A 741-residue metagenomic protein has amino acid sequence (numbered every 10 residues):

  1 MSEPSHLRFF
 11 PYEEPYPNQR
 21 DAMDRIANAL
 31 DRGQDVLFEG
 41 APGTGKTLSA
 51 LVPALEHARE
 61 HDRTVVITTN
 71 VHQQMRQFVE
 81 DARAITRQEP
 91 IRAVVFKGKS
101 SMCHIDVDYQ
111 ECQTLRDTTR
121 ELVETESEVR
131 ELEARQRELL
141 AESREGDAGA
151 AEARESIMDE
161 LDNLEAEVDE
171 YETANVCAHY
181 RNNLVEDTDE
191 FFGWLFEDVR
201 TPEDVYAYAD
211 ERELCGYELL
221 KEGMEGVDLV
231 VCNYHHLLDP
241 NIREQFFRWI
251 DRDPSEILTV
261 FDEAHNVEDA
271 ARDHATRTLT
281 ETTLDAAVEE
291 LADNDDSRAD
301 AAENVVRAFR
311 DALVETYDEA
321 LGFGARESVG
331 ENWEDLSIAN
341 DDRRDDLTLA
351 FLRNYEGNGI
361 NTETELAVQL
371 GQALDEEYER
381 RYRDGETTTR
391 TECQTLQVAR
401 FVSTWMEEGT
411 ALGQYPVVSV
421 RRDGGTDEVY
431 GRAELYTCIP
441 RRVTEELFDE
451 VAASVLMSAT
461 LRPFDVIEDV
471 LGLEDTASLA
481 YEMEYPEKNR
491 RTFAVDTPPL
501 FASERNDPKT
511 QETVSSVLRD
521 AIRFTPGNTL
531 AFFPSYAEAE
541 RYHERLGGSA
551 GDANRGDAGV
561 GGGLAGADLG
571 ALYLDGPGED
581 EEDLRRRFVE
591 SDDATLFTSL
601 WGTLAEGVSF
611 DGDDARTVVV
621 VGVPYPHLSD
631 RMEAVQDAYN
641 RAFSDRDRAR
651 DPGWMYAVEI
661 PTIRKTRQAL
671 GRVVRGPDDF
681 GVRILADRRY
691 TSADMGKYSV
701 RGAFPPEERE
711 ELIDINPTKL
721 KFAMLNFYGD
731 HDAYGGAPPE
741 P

Functional and structural regions predicted by a protein language model:
M1-F38: Conserved pre-motif I regulatory segment
H6-L7, D31-L37, A41-P42, G98-R212 (+4 more regions): Conserved coupling segment at the C-terminus of the helicase ATP-binding
R25-A29, K46-H61, E80-A84: Walker A/P-loop NTP-binding motif
R63-A84, A93-V107, Y536: Conserved Walker A/P-loop ATP-binding site and its immediately adjacent core in helicase/helicase-like ATPase domains
K97-M102, H236, P534-A537, A571-R585 (+1 more regions): Conserved helicase motor
A209-K221, C232-S255, L584, S599-E606: Conserved RecA-like ASCE ATPase "motif II neighborhood" in helicase/translocase motors
K221-D228, G561-T598: Conserved motor-coupling elements within RecA-like helicase/translocase cores
T497-P508, E581-R689: Conserved RecA-like P-loop NTPase helicase motor core
